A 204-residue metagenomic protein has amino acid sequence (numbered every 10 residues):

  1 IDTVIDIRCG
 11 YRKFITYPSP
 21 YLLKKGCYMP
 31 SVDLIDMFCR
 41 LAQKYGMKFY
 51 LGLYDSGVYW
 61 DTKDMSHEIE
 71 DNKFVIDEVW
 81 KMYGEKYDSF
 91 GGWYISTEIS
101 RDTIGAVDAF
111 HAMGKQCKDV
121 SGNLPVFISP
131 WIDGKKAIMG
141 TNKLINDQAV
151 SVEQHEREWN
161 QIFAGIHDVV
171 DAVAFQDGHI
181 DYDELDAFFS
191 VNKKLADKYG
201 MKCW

Functional and structural regions predicted by a protein language model:
I1-W204: Glycan-processing catalytic domains of CAZymes
